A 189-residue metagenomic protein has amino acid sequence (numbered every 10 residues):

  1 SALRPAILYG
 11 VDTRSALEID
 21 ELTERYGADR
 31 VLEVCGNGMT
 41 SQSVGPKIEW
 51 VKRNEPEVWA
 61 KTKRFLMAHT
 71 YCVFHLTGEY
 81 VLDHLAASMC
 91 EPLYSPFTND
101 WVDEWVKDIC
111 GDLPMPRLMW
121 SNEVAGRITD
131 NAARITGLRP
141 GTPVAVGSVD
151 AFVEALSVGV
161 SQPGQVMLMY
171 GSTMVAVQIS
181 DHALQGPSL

Functional and structural regions predicted by a protein language model:
S1, I7, A28-S148: Gly/Ser/Thr-rich active-site cleft segment
D12: Carbohydrate-associated surface elements
L17-E21, E154-L156: Pocket-flanking alpha-helical
R134, L138, T142, G147 (+1 more regions): Catalytic phosphate/nucleotide-handling subdomain of diverse soluble enzymes
